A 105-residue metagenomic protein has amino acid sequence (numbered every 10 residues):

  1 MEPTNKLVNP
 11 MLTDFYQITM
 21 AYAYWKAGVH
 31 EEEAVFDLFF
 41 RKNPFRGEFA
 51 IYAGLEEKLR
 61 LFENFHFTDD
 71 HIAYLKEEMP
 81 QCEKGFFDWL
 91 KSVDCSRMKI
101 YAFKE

Functional and structural regions predicted by a protein language model:
M1-E105: Ordered alpha/beta subdomains of enzyme catalytic regions
